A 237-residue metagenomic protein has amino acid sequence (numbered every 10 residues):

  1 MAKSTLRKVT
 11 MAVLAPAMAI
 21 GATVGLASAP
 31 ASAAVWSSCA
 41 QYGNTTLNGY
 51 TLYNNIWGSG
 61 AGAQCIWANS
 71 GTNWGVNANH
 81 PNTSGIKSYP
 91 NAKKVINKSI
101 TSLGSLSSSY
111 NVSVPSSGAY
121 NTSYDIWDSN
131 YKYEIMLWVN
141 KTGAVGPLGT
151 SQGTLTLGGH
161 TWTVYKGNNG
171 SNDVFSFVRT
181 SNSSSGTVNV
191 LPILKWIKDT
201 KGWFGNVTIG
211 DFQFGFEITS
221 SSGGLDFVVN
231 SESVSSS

Functional and structural regions predicted by a protein language model:
M1-L6: N-terminal secretory signal peptides that target proteins for export/translocation
R7-A19: Sec-dependent N-terminal signal peptides
A19-P30: C-terminal segment of classical bacterial N-terminal signal peptides
A33-N79, S237: N-terminal segment immediately downstream of the Sec signal-peptide cleavage site in secreted/extracellular proteins
T83-T156: Extracellular-facing segments of soluble proteins and assemblies that are Gly/Ser/Thr-biased and enriched in aromatics
G85-I100, D173-G205: Beta-sandwich interaction modules
N130-L191: Short helix-loop boundary/capping segments
S184-S237: Long, compositionally biased interface segments
